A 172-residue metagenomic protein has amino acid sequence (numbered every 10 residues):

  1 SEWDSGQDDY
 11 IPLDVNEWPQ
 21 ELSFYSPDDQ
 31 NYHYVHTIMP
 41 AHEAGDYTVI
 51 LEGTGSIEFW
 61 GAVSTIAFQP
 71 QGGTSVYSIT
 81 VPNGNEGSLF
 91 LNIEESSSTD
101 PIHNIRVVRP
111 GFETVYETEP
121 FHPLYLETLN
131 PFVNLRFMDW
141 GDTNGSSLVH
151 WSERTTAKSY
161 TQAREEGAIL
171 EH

Functional and structural regions predicted by a protein language model:
S1-H172: Non-catalytic accessory regions flanking glycosidase/transglycosidase catalytic cores in CAZymes
